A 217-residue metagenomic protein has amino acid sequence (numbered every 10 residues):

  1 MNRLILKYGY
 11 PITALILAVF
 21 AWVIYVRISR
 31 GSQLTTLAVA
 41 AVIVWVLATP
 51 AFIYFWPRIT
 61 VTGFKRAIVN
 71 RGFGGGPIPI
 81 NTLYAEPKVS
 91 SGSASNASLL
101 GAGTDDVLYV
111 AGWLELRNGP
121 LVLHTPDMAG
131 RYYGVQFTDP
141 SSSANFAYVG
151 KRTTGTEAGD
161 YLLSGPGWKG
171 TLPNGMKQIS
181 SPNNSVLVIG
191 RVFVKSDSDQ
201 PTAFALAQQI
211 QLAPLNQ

Functional and structural regions predicted by a protein language model:
M1-I5: Short, strongly hydrophobic alpha-helical membrane anchors
Y8-Q217: A compositional/structural signature for long, glycine/proline-rich flexible linkers and loops on extracytoplasmic
